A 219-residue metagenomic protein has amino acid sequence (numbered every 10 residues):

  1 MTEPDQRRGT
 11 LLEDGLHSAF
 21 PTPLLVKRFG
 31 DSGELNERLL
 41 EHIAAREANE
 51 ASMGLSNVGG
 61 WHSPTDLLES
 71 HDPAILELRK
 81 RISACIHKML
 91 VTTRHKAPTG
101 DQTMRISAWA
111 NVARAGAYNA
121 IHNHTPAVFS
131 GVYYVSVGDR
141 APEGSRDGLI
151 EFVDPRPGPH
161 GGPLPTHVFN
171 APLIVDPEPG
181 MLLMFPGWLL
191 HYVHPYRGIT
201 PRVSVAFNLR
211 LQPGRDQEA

Functional and structural regions predicted by a protein language model:
E3-P98, Y118: Non-heme Fe(II)/2-oxoglutarate
T22-V26, S130, R202: Short hydrophobic/aromatic beta-strand or adjacent loop that forms the aromatic wall/cage of a ligand/substrate-binding
W61, I150, V193: Short clusters of hydrophobic/aromatic residues that line enzyme substrate/ligand-binding pockets
G100-T103, R197-I199: A short beta-turn/loop motif at secondary-structure boundaries
T103-L182, L211, R215-E218: Catalytic core of non-heme Fe(II) oxygenases with the double-stranded beta-helix
N119-H122, H191-G198: Short beta-strand His + acidic residue motifs that chelate non-heme Fe in jelly-roll/DSBH and cupin folds
L183-W188: Short, proline-centered helix/strand-breaking motifs
G198-R210, G214-A219: C-terminal/domain-terminus segments
